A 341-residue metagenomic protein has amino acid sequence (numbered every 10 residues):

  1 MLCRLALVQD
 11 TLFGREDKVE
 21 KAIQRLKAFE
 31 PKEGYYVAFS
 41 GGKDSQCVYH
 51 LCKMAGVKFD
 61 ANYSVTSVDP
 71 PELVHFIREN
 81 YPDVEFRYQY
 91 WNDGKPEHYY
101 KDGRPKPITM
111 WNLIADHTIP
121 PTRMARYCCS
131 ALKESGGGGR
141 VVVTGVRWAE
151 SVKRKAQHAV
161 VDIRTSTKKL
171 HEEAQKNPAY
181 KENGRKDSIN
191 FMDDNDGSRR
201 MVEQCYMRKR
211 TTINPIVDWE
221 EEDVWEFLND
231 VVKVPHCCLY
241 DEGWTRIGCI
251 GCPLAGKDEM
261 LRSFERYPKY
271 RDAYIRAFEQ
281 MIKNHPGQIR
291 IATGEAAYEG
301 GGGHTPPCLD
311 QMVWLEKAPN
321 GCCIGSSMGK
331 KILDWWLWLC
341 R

Functional and structural regions predicted by a protein language model:
M1-D230: ATP-dependent adenylation/nucleotidyltransferase module used to activate substrates
L2-A6, N229-R341: ATP/NTP-dependent adenylation/nucleotidyl-transfer catalytic domains that generate, transfer, or process NMP-activated
